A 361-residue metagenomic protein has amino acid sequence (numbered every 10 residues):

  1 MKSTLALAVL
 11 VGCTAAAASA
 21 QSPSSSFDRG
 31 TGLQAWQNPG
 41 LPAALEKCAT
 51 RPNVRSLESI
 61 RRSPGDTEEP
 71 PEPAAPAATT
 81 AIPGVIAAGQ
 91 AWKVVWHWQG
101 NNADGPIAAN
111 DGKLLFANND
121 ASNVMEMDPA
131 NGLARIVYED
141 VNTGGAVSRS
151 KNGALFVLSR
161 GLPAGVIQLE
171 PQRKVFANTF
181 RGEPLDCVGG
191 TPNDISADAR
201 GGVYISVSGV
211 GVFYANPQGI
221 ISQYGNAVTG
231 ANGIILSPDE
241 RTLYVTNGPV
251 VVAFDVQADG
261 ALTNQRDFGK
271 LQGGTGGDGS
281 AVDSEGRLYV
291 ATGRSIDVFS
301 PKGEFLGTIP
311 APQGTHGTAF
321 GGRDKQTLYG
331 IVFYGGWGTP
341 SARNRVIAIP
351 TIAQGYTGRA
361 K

Functional and structural regions predicted by a protein language model:
A6-A15: Bacterial N-terminal signal peptides
G30-A91, G358-A360: Blade/loop signatures of beta-propeller domains
W92-H97, G132-Y138, K174-L185, I220-N226 (+2 more regions): A short beta-strand motif characteristic of beta-propeller blades
W98-K113, D140-P163, G182-G211, Y224-G248 (+3 more regions): Beta-rich, blade/repeat-based domains predominating in secreted/periplasmic proteins but also intracellular
K113-Y138: Beta-propeller domains
A121-N123, L162-A164, V250-V252, Y334-G338: Short glycine/acidic-enriched loop and turn motifs that connect beta-strands
D128-G132, L169-Q172, A215-G219, V256-G260 (+2 more regions): Short loop/turn segments that connect beta-strands within beta-propeller blades
A319-K361: Blade-level signature of beta-propeller repeat domains, shared across WD40, Kelch, NHL, RCC1 and BNR/Asp-box propellers
